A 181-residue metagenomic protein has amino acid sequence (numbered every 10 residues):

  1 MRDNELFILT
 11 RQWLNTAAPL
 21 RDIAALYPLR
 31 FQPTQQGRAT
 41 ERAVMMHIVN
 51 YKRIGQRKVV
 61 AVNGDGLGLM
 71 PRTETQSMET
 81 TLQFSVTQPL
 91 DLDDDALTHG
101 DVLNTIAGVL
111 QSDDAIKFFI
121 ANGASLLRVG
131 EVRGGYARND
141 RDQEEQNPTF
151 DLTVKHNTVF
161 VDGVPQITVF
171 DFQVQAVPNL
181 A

Functional and structural regions predicted by a protein language model:
M1-L69, T168-A181: Small/polar-rich, solvent-exposed N-terminal microdomains that initiate assembly or binding
D3, F7, A96-H99, L103: Solvent-exposed, acidic/flexible segments
L9-W13, D101, T105, V109: Long, highly charged amphipathic alpha-helices
T40, H47, I54-V59, Q83-H99: Short, well-structured hydrophobic secondary-structure segments
M70-R72, D140: Outer-membrane beta-barrel proteins
E74-L92, N104-I106, E145-H156: Oligomerization/assembly interface segments of phage tail-like spikes and tubes
D101, V109-F160: Acidic-leaning, charged glycine-interspersed low-complexity segments
F150, V154-D171, V177-N179: Amphipathic alpha-helical dimerization/oligomerization modules
